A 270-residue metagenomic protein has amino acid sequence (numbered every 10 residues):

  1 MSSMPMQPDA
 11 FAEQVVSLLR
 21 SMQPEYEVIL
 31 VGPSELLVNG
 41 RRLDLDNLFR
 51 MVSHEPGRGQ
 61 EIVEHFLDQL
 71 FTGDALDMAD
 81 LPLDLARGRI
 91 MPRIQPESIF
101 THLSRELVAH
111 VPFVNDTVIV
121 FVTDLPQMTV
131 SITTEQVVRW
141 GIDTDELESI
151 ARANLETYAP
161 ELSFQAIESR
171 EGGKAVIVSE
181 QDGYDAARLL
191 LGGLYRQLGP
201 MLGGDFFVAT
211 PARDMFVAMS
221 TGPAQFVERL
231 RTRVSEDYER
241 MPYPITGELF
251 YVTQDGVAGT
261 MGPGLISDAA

Functional and structural regions predicted by a protein language model:
M1-V15: N-terminus-biased targeting/localization segments
S2, S21-Y26: An acidic, charge-biased composition feature
A12-M22, G32-G183: Charged, alpha-helical interface segments at or near domain boundaries
E27-V31, A166-I167, F207-P211: Short beta-strand
L45-H54, G193, P200, Q225-Y238: Helical (often loop-to-helix) elements that flank the catalytic cores of nucleotide-handling enzymes
L162, A166-A186, L190-L191, Q225 (+4 more regions): Short, surface-exposed polybasic-aromatic patches that bind anionic ligands, especially phosphate groups
V176-E228: Intrinsically disordered, low-complexity segments enriched in Gly and acidic/Ser/Thr residues that form flexible
A212-A270: C-terminal structured domains
